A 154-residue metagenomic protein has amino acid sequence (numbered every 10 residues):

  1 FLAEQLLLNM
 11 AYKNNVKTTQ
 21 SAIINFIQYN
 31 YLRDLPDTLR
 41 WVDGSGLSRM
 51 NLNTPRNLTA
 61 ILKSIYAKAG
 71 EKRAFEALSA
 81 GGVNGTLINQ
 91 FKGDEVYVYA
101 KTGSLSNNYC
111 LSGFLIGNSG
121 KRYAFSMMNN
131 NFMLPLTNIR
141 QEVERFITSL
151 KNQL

Functional and structural regions predicted by a protein language model:
F1-K72: A small/polar active-site loop signature that marks catalytic segments
E4-L8, S112, K121-M133: Short, well-ordered beta-strand elements
L6-M10, D43-G44, A77, T102 (+1 more regions): Active-site-proximal beta-strand/loop segments in catalytic clefts of secreted hydrolases
Q28, L32-R33, W41, E142-L154: Short, gly/Ser/Thr-rich active-site loops of penicillin-recognizing serine hydrolases
E71-G85, R145: Active/binding-pocket-proximal capping segment
N89-S119, M128: Short, Gly/Ser/Thr-enriched beta-strand-loop segments that form substrate-interacting elements of hydrolase/peptidase
N131-Q141: A short acidic/glycine-rich loop-to-helix N-cap element
